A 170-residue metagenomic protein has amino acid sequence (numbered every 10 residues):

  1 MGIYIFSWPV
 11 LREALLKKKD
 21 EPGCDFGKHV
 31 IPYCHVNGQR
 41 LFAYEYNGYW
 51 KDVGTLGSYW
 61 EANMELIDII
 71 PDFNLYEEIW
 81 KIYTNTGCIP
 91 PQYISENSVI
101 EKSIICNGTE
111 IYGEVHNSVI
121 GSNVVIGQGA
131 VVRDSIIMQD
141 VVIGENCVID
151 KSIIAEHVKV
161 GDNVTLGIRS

Functional and structural regions predicted by a protein language model:
I3-E13: Conserved nucleotide-sugar donor-binding and metal-coordinating catalytic region shared by glycosyltransferases
P9, K17-S170: Left-handed beta-helix
